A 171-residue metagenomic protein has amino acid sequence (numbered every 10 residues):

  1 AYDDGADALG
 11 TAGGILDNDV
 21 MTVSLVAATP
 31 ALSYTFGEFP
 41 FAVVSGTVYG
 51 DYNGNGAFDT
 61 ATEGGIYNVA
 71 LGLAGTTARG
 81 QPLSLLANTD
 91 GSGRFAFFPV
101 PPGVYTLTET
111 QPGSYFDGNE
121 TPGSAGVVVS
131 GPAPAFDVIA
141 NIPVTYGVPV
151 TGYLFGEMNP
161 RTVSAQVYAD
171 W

Functional and structural regions predicted by a protein language model:
A1-Y2, G103-S114: A short, solvent-exposed beta-strand micro-motif common in secreted/extracellular proteins
D4-N18, T60-G65, P122-F136: Surface-exposed intrinsically disordered loops and tails
G13-P40, V128-N159: Extracellular beta-sheet/turn segments enriched in Thr/Pro/Gly and aliphatic residues
A27, G91, P101-P102, Y146: Surface-exposed loops/turns
S33-D59, A70-G72, I139, T151-W171: A short, Gly/Thr-enriched small/hydrophobic beta-strand-prone motif that recurs across taxa
Y49, F95-F97, Y105, Y168: Conserved hydrophobic/aromatic "anchor" residues that stabilize well-ordered secondary structure elements
Y52-D59, G65, T76-A96: Short, acidic Ser/Thr/Gly-rich low-complexity loop/linker segments typical of extracellular and cell-surface proteins
Y67-L71, G103-Y105: Short beta-strand/loop motifs in extracellular/secreted proteins, especially within beta-sandwich accessory domains
